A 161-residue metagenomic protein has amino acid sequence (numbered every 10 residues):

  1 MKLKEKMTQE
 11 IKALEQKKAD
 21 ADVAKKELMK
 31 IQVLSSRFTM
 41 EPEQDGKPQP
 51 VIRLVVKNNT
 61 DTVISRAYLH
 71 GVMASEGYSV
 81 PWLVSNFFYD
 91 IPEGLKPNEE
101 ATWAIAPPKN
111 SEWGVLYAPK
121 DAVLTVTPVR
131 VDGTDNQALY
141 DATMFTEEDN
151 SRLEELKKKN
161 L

Functional and structural regions predicted by a protein language model:
L3-R53, M144-N160: Low-complexity, acidic Ser/Thr/Pro/Gly-rich terminal tails and inter-domain linkers that flank the onset of structured
R37-F38, L69-V72, P108: Generic short beta-strand segments
V55-T60: Asparagine-centered strand-capping/turn motif at beta-strand->loop junctions
V63-Y78: Short acidic, flexible loop segments centered on an aromatic residue
L83-L156, L161: Short, solvent-exposed, Trp/other aromatic-anchored flexible loops in extracytoplasmic proteins
